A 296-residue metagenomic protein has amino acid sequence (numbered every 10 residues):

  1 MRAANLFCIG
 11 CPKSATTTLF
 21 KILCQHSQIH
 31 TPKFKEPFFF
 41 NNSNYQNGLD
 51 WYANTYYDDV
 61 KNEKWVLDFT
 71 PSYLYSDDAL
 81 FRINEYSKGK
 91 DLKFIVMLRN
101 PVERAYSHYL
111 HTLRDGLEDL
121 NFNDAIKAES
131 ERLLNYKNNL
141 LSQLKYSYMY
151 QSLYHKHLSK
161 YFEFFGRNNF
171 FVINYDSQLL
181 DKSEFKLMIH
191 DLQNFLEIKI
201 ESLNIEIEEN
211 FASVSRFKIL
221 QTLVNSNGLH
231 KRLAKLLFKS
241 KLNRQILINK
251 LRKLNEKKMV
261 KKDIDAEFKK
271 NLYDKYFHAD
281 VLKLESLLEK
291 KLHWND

Functional and structural regions predicted by a protein language model:
M1-D296: Anion-recognition interface
